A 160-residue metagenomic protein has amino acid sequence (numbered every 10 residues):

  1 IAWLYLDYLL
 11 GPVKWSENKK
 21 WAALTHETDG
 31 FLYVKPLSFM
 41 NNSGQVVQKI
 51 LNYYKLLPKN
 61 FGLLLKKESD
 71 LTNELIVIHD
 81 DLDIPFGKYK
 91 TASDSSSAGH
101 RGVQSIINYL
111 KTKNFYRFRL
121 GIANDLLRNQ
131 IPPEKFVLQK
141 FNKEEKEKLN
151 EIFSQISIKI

Functional and structural regions predicted by a protein language model:
I1-S93, Q104-F118, D125-P132, K146-I158: Nucleotide and nucleotide-moiety/phosphate-recognizing core
K90-S96, F136-F141: Short glycine-enriched, charge-decorated loop/helix-capping segments at active-site entrances that position
